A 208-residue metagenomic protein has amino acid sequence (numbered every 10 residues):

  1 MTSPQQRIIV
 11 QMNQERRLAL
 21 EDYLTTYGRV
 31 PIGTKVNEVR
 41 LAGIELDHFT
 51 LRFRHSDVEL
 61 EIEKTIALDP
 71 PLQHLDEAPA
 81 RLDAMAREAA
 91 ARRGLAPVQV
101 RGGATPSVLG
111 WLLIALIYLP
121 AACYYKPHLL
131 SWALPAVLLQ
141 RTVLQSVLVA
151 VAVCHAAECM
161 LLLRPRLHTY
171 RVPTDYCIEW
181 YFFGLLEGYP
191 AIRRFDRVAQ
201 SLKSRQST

Functional and structural regions predicted by a protein language model:
M1-T208: Binding-site signature for planar aromatic cofactors or substrates
